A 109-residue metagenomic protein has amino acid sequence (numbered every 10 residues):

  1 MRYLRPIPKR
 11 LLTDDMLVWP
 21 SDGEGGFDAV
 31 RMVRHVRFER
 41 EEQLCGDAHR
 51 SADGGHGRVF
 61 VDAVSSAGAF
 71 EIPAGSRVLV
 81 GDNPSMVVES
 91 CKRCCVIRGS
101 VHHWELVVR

Functional and structural regions predicted by a protein language model:
M1-V30: Active-site-proximal polar cores
S21-R109: Short, conserved turn/kink motifs that form compact alpha/beta structural patches or helix kinks used as
